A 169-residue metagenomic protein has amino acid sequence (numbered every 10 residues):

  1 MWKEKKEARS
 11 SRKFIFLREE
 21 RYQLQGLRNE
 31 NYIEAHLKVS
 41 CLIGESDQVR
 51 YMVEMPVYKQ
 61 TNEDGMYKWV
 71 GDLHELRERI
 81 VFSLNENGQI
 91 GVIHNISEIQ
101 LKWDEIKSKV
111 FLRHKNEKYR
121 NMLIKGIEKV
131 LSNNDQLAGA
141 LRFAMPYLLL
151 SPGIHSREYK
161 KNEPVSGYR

Functional and structural regions predicted by a protein language model:
M1-R169: Signature of exported/secreted
